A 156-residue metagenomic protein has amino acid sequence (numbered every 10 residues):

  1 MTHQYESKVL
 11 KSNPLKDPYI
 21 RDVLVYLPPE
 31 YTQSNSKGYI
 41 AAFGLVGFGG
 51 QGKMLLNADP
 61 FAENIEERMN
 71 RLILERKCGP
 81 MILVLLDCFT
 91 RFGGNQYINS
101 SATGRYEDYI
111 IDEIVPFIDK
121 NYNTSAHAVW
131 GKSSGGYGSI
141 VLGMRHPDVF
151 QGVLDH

Functional and structural regions predicted by a protein language model:
M1-H156: Non-catalytic cap/lid and distal C-terminal segments of serine-dependent acyl enzymes
